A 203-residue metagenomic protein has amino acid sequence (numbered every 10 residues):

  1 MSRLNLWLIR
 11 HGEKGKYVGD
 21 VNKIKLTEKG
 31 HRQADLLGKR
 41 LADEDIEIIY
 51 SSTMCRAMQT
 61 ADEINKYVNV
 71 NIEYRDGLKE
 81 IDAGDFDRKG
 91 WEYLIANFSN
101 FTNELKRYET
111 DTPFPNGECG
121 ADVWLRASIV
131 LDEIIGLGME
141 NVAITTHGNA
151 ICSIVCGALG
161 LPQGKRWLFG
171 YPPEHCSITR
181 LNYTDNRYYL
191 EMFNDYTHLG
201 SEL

Functional and structural regions predicted by a protein language model:
M1-R3, R40, V70-Y74, I81-Y93 (+2 more regions): Acidic, low-complexity terminal tails and accessory targeting/binding regions of phosphate-metabolizing enzymes
L4-N5, I9-Y74: Active-site-proximal alpha-helix that buttresses catalytic centers in soluble enzyme cores
L6, E140-N149: Generic beta-sheet signal
K14, A150-I151: Short active-site segment of divalent metal-dependent hydrolases/proteases that encodes the spacing between
G15-D20, I81-F86, T112-P115: A short acidic, helix-capping loop that chelates divalent metal ions and anchors anionic groups
D43-D45, I134-E140: Glycine-rich phosphate-binding loop signature in dinucleotide/nucleotide-binding domains
S51-S52, L125, T145-T146: Short beta-strand scaffold positions
F101-D122: Short glycine/proline- and acidic residue-enriched helix-loop micro-motifs that form flexible lids or anion-recognition
